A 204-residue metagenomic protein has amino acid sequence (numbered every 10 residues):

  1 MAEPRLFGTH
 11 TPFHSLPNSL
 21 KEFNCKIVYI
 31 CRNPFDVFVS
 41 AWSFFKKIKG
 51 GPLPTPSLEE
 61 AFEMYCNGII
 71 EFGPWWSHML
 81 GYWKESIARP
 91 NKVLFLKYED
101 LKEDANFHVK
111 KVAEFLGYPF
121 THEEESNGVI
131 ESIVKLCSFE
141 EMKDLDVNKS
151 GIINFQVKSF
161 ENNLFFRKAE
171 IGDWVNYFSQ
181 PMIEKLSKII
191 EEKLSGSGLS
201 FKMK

Functional and structural regions predicted by a protein language model:
M1-L96, F115-L116, T121, S150-K204: PAPS-dependent sulfotransferase catalytic domain
P12, L101, S138: Short, internal active-site loops enriched in acidic
N91, N127-G128, E140, K188: Residue-level marker of intrinsically disordered, low-complexity segments enriched for small/polar residues
L96-H122, I133, E141: PAPS/PAP-binding and catalytic site of the sulfotransferase fold
E124-S132, M203-K204: Short, glycine/acidic-rich hinge or "gate" loops at secondary-structure transitions that mediate conformational
S132-F160: Short acidic/His-enriched helical or mixed secondary-structure segments at domain edges of catalytic enzymes and some
